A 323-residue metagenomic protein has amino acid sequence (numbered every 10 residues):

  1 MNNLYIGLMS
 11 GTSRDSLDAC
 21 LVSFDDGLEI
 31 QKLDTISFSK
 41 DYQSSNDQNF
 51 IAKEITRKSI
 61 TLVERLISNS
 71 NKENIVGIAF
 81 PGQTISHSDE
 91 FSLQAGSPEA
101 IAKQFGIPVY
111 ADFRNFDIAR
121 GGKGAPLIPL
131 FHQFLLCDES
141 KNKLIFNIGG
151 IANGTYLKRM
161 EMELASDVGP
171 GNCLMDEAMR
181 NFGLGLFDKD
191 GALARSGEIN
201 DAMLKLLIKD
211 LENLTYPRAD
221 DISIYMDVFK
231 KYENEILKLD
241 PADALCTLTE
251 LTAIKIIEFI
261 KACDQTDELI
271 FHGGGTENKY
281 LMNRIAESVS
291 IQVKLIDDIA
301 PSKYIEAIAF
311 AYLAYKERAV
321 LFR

Functional and structural regions predicted by a protein language model:
M1-I6: Extreme N-terminal starter segment of soluble prokaryotic enzymes
S10, F80-Q83, I148-G150, E268-E277 (+1 more regions): Glycine-rich beta-strand-to-loop/alpha-helix junction loops that act as flexible
S10-R14, C246, E250, D297-R323: Glycine-rich phosphate-binding/hydrolytic loop that grips phosphoryl groups
L17-C20, Q31-S45, Q104, Y110-L135 (+1 more regions): Glycine-rich phosphate-binding loop plus the immediately following alpha-helix
C20-S70: Glycine-rich nucleotide/cofactor/substrate-binding loop typically near the N-terminus or early in the first domain
F50-P98: Short beta-strand-loop/turn "lid" adjacent to the catalytic site in phosphate-handling enzymes
S68-E73, F259, C263, L295-D298 (+1 more regions): Non-transmembrane, aqueous-exposed alpha-helical and coiled segments at domain scale
G185-E268, K279-S290: A contiguous, well-structured pocket-lining segment that forms one wall/lid of small-molecule binding clefts in soluble
